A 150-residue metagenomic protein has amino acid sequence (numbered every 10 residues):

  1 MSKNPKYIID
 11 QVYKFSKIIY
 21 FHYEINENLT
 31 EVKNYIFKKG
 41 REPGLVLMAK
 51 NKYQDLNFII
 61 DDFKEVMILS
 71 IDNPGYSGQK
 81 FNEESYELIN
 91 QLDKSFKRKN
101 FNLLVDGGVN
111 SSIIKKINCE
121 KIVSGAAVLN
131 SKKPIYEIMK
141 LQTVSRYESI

Functional and structural regions predicted by a protein language model:
M1-K3, E24-N26, V46-K50, L69-D72 (+2 more regions): Active-site beta-loop-alpha junctions enriched in small/polar residues
M1-Y35: N-terminal active-site wall of soluble small-molecule enzyme domains
P5-K14, K50-D62, G107-I122: Catalytic cores of alpha/beta
Q11, F15, Y35, K39 (+4 more regions): Alpha-helical structural signal in soluble globular domains
V12, V66, L92, D106 (+3 more regions): Conserved, mostly hydrophobic/aromatic
K17-F21, P43-L47, V66-I68, F101-G107 (+1 more regions): Hydrophobic faces of well-ordered beta-strands that scaffold small-molecule active sites in alpha/beta enzyme cores
Y23-E27, M67-Q79, C119-M139: Glycine-rich phosphate-binding active-site loops on the catalytic face of alpha/beta enzymes
N57-K97, N102, Y136-T143, Y147: Glycine/Thr-rich beta-alpha phosphate-binding loop at enzyme active sites
